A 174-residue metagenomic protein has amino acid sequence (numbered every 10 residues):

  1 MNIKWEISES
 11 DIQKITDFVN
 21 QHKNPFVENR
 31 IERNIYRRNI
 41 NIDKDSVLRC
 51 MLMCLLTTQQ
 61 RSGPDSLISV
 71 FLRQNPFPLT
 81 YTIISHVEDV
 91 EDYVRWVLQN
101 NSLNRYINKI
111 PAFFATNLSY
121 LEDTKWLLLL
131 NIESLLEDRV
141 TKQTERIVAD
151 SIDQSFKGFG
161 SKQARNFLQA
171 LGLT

Functional and structural regions predicted by a protein language model:
M1-A112: Structure-specific DNA junction-binding interface
N2-I12, L129-L136, R146, G172-T174: C-terminal extensions
T58-I68, L121-L129, L173: Short helix-capping/linker segments at secondary-structure and domain boundaries
V70-Q74, N117, A170: Short acidic/histidine-centered micro-motifs embedded in hydrophobic/aromatic stretches that mark compact functional
F77-K157: Alpha-helical ds-nucleic-acid-binding substructure associated with the helix-hairpin-helix region of base-excision DNA
S155-K157, N166-T174: Phosphate-backbone recognition surface of nucleic-acid-processing proteins
